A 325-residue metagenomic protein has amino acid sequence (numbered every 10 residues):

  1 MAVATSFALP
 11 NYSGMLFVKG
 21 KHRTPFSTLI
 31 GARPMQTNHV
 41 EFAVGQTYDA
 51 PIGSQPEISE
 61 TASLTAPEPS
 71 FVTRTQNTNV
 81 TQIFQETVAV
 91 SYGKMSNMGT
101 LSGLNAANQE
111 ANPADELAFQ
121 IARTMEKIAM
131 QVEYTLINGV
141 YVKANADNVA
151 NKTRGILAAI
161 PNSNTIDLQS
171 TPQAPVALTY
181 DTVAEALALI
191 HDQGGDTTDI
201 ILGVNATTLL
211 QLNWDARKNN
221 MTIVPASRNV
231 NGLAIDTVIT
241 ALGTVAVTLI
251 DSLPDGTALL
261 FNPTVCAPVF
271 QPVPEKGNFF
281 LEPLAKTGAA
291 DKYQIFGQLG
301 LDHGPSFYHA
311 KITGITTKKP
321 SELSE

Functional and structural regions predicted by a protein language model:
M1-T244, D251-P254, P263-E325: Flexible, glycine/threonine- and acidic-rich loop/arm segments that mediate assembly and lattice contacts in viral
